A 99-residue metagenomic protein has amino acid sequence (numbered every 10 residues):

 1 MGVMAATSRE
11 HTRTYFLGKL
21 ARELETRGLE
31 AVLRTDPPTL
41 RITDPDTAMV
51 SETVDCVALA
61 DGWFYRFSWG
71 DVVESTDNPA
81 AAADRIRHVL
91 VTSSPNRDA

Functional and structural regions predicted by a protein language model:
M1-I42, V72-V73: Negatively charged, low-complexity tracts enriched in Asp/Glu with abundant Ser/Thr
G2-V3, R97-A99: Short, intrinsically disordered, low-complexity terminal/loop segments
T43-A48: Glycine-rich loop at the start of a catalytic domain that most often binds anionic cofactors/ligands
V50-T76: Intrinsically disordered, low-complexity regulatory segments enriched in Ser/Thr/Pro and charged residues
D71-D98: Ampiphathic alpha-helical segments that act as solvent-exposed interaction surfaces
